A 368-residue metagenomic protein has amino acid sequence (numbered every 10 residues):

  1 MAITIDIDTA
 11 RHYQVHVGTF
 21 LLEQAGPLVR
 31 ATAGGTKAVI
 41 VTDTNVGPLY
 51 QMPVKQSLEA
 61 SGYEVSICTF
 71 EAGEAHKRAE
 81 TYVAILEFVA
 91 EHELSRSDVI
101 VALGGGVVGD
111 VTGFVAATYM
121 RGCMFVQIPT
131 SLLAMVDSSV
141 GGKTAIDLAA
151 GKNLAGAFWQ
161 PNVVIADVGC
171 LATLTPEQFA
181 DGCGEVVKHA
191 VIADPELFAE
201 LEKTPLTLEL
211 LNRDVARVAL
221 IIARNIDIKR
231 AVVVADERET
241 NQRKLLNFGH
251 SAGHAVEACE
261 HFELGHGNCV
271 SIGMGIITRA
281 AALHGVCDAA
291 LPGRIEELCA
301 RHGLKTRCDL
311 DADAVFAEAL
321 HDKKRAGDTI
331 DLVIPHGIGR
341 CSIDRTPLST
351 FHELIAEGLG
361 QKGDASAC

Functional and structural regions predicted by a protein language model:
M1-V99: ATP/NTP phosphate-donor binding region
T32, E93-S95, T118-M120, D147-L148 (+5 more regions): Solvent-exposed alpha-helices and their adjacent loops that cap or buttress functional pockets in soluble metabolic
E91, Q160-V164, G169-P176, G184-E196 (+9 more regions): Generic secondary-structure signature for well-ordered alpha-helical cores
V107-F114, M135-V136, A255: Short glycine/serine/threonine-rich phosphate/pyrophosphate-binding segments that cradle anionic phosphate groups
F114-T207: A glycine/threonine-rich phosphate-anchoring loop and its flanking beta-alpha core in nucleotide/phosphate-binding
G184-V187, V286-C368: C-terminal charged capping/lid subdomain of soluble metabolic enzymes
E200, T204-A314: Active-site segments that bind and position negatively charged phosphate/pyrophosphate groups
